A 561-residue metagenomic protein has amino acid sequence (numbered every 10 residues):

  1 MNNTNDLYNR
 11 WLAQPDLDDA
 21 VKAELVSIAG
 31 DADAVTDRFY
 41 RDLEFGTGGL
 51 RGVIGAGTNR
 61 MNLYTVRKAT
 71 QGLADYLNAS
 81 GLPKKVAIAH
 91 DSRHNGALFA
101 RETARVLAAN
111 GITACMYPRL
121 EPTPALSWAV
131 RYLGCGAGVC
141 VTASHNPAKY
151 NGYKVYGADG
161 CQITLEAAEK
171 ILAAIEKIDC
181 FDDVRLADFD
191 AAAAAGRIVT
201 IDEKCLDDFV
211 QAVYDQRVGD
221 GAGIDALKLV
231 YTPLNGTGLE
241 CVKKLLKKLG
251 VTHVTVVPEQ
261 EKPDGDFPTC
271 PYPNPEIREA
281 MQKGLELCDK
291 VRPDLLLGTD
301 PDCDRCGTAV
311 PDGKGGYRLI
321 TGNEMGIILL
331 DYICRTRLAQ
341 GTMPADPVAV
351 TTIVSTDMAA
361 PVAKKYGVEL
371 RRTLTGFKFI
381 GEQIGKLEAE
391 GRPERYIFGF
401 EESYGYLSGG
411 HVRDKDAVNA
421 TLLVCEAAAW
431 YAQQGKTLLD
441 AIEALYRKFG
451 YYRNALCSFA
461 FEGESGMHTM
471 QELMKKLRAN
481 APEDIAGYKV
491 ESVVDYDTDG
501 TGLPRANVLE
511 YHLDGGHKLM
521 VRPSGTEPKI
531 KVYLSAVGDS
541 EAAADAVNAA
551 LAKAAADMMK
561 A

Functional and structural regions predicted by a protein language model:
N2-T103, N110, A193, I198-A226 (+1 more regions): An N-terminal, well-structured beta->alpha segment
D16, A34-F39, L43, N151-A280 (+1 more regions): Gly/Ser/Thr-enriched, mixed-charge loops and adjacent short helices that form phosphate/oxyanion-binding elements
F39-N59, A143-S144, P233-C241, L245 (+4 more regions): Conserved phosphate/anionic-ligand binding catalytic regions in large, soluble enzymes, centered on
A87-Y150, K247-T308: N-terminal small/polar loop signature for handling phosphorylated ligands or for N-terminal nucleophile
A97-E102, S127-R131, K149-V155, E176 (+8 more regions): Short acidic, glycine/serine/threonine-rich loops at helix termini
Y156-A187, N323-P347, T351-V362, A417: Glycine-rich phosphate-binding loop plus the immediately following alpha-helix
D289, P293-L295, G316-R318, T336-R522 (+3 more regions): Phosphate-binding and adjacent anionic-ligand microenvironments
